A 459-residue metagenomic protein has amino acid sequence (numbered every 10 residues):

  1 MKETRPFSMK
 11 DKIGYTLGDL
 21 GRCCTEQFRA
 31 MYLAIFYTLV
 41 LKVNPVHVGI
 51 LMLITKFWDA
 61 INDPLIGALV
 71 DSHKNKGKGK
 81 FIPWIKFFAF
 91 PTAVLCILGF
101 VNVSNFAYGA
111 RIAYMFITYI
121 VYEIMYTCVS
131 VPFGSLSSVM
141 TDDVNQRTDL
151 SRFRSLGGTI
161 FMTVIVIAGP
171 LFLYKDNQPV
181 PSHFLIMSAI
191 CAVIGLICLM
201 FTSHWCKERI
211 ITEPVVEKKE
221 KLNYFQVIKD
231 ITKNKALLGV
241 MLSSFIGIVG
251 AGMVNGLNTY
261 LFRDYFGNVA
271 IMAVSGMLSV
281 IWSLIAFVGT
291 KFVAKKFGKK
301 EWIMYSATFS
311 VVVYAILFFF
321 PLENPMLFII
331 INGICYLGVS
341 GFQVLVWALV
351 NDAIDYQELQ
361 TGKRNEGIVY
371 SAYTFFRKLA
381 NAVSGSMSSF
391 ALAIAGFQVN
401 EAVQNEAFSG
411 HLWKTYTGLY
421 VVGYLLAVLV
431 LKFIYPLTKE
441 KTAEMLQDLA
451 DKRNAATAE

Functional and structural regions predicted by a protein language model:
K2-E459: Membrane-embedded alpha-helical bundles of multi-pass transporters/translocases, especially carrier/permease families
